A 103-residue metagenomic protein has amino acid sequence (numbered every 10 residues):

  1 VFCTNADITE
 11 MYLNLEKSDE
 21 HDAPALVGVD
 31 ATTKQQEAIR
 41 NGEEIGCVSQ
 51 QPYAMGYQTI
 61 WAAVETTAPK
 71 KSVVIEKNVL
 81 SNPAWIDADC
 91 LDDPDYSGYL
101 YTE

Functional and structural regions predicted by a protein language model:
V1-E37: Hydrophobic alpha-helical
L13-K17, R40, E44, W61-A68: Sec-exported extracytoplasmic/periplasmic mature domains
Q35-I39, G56-T59: Short, charged, surface-exposed secondary-structure boundary motifs
N41-Y53: Short beta-strand elements at the ligand-binding edges of bilobed clamshell
Q51-E103: Hinge/cleft segment of the Venus flytrap/periplasmic-binding protein
